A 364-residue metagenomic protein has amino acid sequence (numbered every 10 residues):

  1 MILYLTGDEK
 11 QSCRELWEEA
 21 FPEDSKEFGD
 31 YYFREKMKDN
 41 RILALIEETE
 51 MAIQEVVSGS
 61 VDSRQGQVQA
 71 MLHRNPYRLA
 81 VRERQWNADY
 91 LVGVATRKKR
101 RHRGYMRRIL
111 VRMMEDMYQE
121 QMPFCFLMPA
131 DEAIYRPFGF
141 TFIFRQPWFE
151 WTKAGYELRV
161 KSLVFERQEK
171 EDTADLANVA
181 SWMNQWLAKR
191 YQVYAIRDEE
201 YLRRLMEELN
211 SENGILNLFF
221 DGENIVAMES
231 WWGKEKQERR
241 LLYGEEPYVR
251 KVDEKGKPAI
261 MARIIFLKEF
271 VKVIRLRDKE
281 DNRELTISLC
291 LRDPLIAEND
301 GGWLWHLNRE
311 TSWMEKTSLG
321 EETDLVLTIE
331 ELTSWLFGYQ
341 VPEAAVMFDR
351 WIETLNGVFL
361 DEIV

Functional and structural regions predicted by a protein language model:
M1-A70, R74-P76, E83-Y90, Y156-E200: Short amphipathic alpha-helix that is part of the acyltransferase structural core
G66-A70, F144, A227: A structural microfeature
L91-R101, A130, K234-Y248: A short, internal acetyl-CoA/4′-phosphopantetheine-binding micro-motif in the GNAT/acyltransferase core
R100-R112: Conserved acetyl-CoA pyrophosphate-binding loop and the N-cap/start of the following alpha-helix in GNAT-like
Q121-P123, P129-W148: Conserved active-site alpha-helix within GNAT-family acetyltransferase domains
R145-I287, R292: Amide-forming acyltransferase catalytic core, primarily the GNAT-like/NAT-type and related acyltransferase folds
T317-V364: C-terminal interaction segments
